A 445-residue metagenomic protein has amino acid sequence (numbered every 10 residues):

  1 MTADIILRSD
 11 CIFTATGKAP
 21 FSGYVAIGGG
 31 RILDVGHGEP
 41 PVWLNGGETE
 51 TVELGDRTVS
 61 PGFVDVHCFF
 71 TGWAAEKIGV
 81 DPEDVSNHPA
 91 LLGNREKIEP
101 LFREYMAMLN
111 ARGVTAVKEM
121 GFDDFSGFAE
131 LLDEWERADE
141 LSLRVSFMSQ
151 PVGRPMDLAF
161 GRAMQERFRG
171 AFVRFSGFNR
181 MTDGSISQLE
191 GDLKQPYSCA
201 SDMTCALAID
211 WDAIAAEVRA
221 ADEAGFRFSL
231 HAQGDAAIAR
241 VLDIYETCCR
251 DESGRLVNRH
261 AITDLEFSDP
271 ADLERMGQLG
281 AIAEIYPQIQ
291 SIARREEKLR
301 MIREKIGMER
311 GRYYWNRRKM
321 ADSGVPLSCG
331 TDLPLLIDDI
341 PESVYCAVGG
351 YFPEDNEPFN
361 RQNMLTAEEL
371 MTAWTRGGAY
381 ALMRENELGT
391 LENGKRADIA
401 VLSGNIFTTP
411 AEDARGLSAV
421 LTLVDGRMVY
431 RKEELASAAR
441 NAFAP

Functional and structural regions predicted by a protein language model:
T2-F160, S176, R180, S185-A237 (+6 more regions): Divalent metal-binding segments
L33-D34, L421, Y430: A structural microfeature
N45-G47, L279, S323: Short, structured coil segments at secondary-structure junctions
F125-D139, D269-L279, V401-G404: Short glycine/threonine-rich loop-to-helix capping motif typified by GTGT followed within a few residues by an Asp-Pro
W135-A138, A163-G170, R255, M276-Q278: Acidic (Asp/Glu)-rich catalytic clusters
S142-F178, R259-P270, M301-P326: Phosphate/diphosphate-binding loops
R219-F228, A236-H260, L265, E274 (+4 more regions): His/Asp/Glu-enriched, well-ordered alpha-helical/loop segment that forms or immediately abuts the divalent-metal
